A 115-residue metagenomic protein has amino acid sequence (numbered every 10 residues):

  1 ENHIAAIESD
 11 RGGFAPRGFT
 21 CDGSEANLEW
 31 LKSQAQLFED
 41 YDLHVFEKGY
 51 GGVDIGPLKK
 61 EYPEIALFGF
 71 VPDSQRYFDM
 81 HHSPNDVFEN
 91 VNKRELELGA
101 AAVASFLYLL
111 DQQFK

Functional and structural regions predicted by a protein language model:
E1-M80: Metal-dependent peptidase/peptidase-like ectodomains
Y77-K115: His/Asp/Glu-rich mid-to-C-terminal helical/loop segments that flank catalytic regions of hydrolases
